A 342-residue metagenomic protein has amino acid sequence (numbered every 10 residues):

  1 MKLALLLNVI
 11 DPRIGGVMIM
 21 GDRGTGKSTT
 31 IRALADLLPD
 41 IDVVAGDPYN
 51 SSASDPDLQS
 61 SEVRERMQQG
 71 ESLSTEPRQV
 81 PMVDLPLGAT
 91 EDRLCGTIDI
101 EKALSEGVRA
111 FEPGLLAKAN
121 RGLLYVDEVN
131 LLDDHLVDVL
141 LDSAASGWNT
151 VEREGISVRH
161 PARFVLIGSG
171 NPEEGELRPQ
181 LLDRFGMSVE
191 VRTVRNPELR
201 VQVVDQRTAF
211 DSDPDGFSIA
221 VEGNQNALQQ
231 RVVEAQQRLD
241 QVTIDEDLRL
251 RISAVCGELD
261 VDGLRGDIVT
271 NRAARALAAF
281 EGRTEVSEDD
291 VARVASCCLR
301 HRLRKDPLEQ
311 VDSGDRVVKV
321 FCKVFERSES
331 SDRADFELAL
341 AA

Functional and structural regions predicted by a protein language model:
M1-E198: Conserved ASCE/P-loop NTPase catalytic core
M1-K2, V242, L259-D260: Dynamic helix-loop-helix/coil hinge segments at AAA+ ATPase domain boundaries and subdomain interfaces
K2-D11, V269-A279: Contiguous, well-ordered alpha-helical segments that form the cores/surfaces of helical PPI scaffolds
L3, S28, D138, P179 (+4 more regions): Non-catalytic, well-ordered alpha-helical scaffold segments
L37, I41, R207-D211, C297-H301: Phosphate/oxyanion-binding loops and surfaces in catalytic or ligand/nucleic-acid-binding neighborhoods
R93-G96, L177-Q236: Conserved AAA+ ATPase core "coupling" helix
V233, D247-E258: Short conserved motifs of the RecA-like P-loop NTPase core
S253-R265, A276-A342: C-terminal engagement/docking regions of AAA+ P-loop ATPases
